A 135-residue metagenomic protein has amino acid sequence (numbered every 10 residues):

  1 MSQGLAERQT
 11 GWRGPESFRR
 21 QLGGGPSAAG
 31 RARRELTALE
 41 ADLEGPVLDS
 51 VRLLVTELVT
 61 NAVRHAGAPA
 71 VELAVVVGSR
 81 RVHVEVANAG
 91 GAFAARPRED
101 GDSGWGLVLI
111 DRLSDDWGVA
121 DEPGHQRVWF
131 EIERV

Functional and structural regions predicted by a protein language model:
M1-R19, A62-V135: Conserved beta-strand-loop-beta-strand hairpin that lines the nucleotide-binding pocket of ATP/GTP-utilizing enzymes
L5, P26, V51: Solvent-exposed, flexible loop/coil residues
R19-R31: STAS-typified acidic loop motif
G24, R33-L36, A41, A87-A92 (+1 more regions): Mobile, glycine- and charge-enriched loop segments and immediately flanking short secondary-structure elements within
G25-A28, V47, D102: Generic hydrophobic secondary-structure packing signal
G30-T56: Conserved short strand/loop->alpha-helix "switch" segment adjacent to the catalytic nucleotide/phosphoryl-transfer site
E57, N61: Conserved phosphoacceptor histidine of two-component systems
